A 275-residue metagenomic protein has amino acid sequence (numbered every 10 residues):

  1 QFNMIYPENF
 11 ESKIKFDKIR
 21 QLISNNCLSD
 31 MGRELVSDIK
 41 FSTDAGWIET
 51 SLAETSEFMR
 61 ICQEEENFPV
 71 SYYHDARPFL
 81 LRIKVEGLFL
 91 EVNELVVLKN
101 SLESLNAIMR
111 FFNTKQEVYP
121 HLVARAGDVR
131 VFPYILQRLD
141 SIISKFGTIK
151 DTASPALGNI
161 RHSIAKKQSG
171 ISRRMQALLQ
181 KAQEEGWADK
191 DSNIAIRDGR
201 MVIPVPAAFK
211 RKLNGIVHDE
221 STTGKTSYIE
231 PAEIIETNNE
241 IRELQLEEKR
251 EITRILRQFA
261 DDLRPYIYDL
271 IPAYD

Functional and structural regions predicted by a protein language model:
F2-A156, I160, D269-D275: Conserved amphipathic alpha-helical "coupling/scaffold" segments that transmit conformational changes between domains
E54, F58, D75, F79-R82 (+4 more regions): Solvent-exposed, amphipathic alpha-helical segments
Q63, N113, M175, L179-A182 (+3 more regions): Coiled-coil heptad-register positions
Y119-V129, Y228-I229, I234-N239, Q258-D262: Long amphipathic alpha-helical coiled-coil segments
V131-G147, E236-R257: Extended, charged coiled-coil "arm/hinge" scaffolds of SMC/Rad50-like chromosome-maintenance ATPases and other large
N159-K210: Extended, Lys/Arg-enriched charged tracts that mediate electrostatic binding to polyanionic substrates
I160, I164-K167, L244, E248-I255 (+1 more regions): Intracellular alpha-helical coupling/juxtamembrane segments of multi-pass membrane proteins
N193, R197-I229, N238: SMC-family hinge/dimerization module
